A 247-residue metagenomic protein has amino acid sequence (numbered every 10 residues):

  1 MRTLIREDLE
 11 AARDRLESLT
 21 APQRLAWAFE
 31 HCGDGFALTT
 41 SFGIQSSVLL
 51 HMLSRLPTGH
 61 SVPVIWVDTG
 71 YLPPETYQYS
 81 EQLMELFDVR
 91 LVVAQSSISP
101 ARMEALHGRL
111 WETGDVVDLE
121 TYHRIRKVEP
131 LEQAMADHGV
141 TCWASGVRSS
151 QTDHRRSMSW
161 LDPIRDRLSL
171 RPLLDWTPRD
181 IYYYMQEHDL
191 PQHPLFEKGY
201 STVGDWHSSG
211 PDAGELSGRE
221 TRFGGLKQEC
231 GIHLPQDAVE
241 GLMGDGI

Functional and structural regions predicted by a protein language model:
M1-I247: Nucleotide-activated chemistry modules centered on ATP-dependent adenylation/adenylyltransferase
